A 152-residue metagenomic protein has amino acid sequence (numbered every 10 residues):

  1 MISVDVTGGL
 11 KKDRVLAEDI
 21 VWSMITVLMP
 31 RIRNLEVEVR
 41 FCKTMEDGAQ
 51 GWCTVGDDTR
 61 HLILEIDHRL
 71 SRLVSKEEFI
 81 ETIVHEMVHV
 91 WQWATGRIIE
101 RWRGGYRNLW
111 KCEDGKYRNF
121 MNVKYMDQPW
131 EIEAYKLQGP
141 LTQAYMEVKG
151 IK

Functional and structural regions predicted by a protein language model:
I2-D58: Auxiliary, metal-adjacent structural segments of Zn-dependent hydrolase domains
K11, V15, V74-E78, T82 (+1 more regions): Soluble non-cytosolic domains of exported or imported proteins
T44-E77, W93-A94, I98: Active-site scaffold of zinc-dependent metalloenzymes
E77, R97-K152: Metalloprotease/metallohydrolase-associated module, dominated by Zn2+-dependent proteases
E81-W93: Active-site recognition of the HExxH zinc-binding catalytic motif
